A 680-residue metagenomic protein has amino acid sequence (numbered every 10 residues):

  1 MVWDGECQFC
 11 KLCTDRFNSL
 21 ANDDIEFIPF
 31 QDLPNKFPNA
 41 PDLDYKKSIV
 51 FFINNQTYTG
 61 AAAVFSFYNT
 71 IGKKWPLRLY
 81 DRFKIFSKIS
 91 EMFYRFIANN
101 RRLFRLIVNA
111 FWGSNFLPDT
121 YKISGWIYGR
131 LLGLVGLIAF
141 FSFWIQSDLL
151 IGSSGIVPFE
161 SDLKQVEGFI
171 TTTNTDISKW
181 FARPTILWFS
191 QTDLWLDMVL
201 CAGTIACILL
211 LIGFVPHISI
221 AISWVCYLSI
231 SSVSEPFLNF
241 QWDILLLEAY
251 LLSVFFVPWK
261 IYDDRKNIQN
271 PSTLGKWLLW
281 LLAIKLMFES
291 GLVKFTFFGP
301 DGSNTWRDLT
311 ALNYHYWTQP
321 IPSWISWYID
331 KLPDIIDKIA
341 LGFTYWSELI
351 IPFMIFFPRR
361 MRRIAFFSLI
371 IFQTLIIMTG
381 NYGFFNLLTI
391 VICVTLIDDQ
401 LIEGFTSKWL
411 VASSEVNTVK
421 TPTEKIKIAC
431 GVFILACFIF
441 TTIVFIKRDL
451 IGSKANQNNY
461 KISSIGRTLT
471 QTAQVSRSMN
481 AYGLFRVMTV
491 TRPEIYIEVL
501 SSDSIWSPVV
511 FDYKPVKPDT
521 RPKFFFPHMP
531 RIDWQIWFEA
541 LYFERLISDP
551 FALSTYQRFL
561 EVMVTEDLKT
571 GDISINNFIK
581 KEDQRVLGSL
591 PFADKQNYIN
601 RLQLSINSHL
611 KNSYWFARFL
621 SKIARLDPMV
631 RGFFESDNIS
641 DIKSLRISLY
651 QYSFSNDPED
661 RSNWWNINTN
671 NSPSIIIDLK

Functional and structural regions predicted by a protein language model:
M1-L20: Local sequence-structure signature of Cys/Sec-based thiol-disulfide redox active-site neighborhoods
V2, C13, F27-F30, K46 (+1 more regions): Alpha-helical membrane-anchoring segments
G5, I53-N54, S501-S502: Short, ordered coil/turn segments that flank beta-strands lining enzyme active or ligand-binding pockets
D15-N39: A contiguous binding-surface segment within folded domains or other stable secondary-structure elements
D32-S114: Thiol/selenol-based redox catalytic cores and closely related redox-interacting motifs
